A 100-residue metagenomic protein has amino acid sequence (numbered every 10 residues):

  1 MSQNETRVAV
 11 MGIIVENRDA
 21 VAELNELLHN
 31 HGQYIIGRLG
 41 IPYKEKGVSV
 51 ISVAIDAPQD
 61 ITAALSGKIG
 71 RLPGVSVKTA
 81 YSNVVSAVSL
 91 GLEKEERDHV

Functional and structural regions predicted by a protein language model:
M1-V100: Long, contiguous binding/interaction regions
